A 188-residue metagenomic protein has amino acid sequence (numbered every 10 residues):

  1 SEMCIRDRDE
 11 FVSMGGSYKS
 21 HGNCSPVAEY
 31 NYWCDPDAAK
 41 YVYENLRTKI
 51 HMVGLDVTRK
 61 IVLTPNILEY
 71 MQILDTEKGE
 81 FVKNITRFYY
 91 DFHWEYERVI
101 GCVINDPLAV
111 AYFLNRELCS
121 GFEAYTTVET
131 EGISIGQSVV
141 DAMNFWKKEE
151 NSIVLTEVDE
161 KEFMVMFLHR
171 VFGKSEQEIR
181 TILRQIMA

Functional and structural regions predicted by a protein language model:
E2-I5: Short, small-residue-biased leader/transition segments that mark boundaries at the very start of proteins
D9-E10, K49-H51: Residues at the starts of beta-strands that form the adenosine-phosphate
E10-Y41: Active-site glycine-rich loop that binds ribose-phosphate moieties when present
W33, D37, I50-A188: Conformational coupling and interaction surfaces
Y41-I50: A structural motif corresponding to the C-terminal end of an alpha-helix and its immediate exit/capping segment
